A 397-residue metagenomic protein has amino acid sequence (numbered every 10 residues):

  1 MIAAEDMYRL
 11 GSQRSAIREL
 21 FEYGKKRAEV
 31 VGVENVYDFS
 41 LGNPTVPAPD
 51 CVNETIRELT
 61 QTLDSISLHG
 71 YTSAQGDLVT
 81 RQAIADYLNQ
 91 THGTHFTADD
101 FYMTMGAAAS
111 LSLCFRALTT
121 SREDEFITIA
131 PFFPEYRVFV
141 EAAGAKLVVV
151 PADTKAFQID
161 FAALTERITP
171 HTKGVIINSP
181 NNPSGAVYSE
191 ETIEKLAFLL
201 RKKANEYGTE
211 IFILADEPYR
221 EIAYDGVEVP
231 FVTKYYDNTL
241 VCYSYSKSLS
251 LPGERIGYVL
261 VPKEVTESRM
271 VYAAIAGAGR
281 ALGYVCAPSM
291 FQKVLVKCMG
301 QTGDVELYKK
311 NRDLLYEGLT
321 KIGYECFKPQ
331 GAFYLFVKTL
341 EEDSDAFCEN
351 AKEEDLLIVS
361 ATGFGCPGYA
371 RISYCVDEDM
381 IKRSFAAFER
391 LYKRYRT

Functional and structural regions predicted by a protein language model:
M1-L20, K25-L63, Q75, V79-Q82 (+1 more regions): PLP-dependent class I/II
S67-L68: Pre-Walker A segment
